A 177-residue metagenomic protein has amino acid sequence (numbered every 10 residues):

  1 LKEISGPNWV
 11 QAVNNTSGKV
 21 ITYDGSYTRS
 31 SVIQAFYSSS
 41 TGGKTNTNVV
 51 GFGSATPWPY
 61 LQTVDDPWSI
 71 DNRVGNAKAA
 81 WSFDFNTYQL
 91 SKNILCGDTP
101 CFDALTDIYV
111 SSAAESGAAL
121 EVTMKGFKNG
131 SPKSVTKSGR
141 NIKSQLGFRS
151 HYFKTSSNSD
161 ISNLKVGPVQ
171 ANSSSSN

Functional and structural regions predicted by a protein language model:
L1-N177: Conserved, single-site charged/polar hotspot
